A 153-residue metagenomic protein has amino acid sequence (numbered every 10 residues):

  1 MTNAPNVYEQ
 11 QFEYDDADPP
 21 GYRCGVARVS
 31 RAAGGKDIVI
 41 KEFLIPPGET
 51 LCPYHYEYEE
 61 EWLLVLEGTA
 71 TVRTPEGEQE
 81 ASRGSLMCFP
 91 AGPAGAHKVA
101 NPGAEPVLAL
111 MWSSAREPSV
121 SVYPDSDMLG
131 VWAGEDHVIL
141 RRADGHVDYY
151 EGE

Functional and structural regions predicted by a protein language model:
M1-D37, V122-E153: A short, N-terminal "cap"/entry segment at the start of jelly-roll beta-barrel domains of the cupin/DSBH fold
C24-V26, K41-E57, A94: Conserved short histidine dyad/triad with adjacent acidic residue
D37, L51, E78: Short, mixed charged/polar active-site loops that provide acid/base catalysis or chelate metal/phosphate cofactors
E42-P46, H55-T74, W112-R116: Short, conserved beta-strand element in jelly-roll/cupin
T50-C52, T71, L86-M87, G92-K98: Histidine-centered metal-chelating micro-motifs
W62, P75-G92: Short acidic-glycine-tyrosine-enriched beta hairpin
A91-S119: Ligand-binding loop in jelly-roll beta-barrel domains
